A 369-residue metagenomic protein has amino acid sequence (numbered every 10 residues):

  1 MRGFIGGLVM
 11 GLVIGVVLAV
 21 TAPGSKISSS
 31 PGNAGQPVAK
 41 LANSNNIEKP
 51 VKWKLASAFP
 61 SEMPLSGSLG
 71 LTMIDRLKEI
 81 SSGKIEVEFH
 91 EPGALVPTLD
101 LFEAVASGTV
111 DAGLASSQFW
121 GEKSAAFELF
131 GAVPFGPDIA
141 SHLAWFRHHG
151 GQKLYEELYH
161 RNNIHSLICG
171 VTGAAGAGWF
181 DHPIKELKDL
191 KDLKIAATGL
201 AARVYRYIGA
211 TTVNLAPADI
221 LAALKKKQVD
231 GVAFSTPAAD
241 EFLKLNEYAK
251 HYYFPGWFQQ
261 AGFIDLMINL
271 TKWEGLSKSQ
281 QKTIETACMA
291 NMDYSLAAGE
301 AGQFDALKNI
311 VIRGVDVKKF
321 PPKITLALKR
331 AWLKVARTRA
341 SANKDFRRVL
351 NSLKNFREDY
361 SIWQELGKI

Functional and structural regions predicted by a protein language model:
R2-H142, Y159-I369: N-terminal secretory/targeting leader peptides
A140-E156: A gly/proline- and charged-residue-enriched helix-loop-helix capping module
